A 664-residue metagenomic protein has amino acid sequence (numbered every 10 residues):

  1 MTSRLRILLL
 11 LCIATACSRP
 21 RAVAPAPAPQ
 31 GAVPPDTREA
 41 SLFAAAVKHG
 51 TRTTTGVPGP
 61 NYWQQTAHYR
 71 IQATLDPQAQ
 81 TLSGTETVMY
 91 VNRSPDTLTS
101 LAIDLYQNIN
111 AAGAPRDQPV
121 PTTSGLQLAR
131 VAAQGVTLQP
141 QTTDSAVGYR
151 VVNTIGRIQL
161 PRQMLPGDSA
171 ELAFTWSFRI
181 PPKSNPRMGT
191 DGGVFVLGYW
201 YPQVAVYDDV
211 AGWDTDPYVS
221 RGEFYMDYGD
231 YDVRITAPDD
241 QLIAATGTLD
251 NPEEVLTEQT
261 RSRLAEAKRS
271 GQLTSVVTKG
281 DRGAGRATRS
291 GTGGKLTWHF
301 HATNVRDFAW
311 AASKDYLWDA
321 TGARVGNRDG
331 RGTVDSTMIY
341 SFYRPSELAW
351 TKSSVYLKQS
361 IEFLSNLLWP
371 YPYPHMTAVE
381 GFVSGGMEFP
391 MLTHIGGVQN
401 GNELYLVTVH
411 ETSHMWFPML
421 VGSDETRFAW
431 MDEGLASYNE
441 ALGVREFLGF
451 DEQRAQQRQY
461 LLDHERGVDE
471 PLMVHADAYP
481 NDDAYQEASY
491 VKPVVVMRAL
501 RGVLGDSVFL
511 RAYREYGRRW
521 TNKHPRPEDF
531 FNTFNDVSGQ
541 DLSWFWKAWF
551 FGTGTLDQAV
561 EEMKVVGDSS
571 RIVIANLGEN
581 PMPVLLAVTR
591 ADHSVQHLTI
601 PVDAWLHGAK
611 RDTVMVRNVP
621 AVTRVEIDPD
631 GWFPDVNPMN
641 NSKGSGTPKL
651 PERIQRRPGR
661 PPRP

Functional and structural regions predicted by a protein language model:
I13-A16: C-terminal motif of bacterial Sec signal peptides marking the signal peptidase cleavage site
P20-P27, P34-E39, F43-R52, T66 (+3 more regions): Hydrophobic alpha-helical and helix-loop surface patches within well-folded domains that function as non-catalytic
A28-A102: Early extracytoplasmic/domain-onset interaction patches
P35, A40, T81, V91 (+6 more regions): A surface-exposed beta-strand-loop module
L98-Q141, G198, T236-Q241, T589-I600: Solvent-exposed beta-hairpin/edge-strand motifs
G113-T122, S177-Y231, P252, Y316 (+2 more regions): Glycine/proline-rich low-complexity spacer/linker segments in large multi-domain proteins
V206-W213, G222-V409, E433, Y438: Hydrophobic helix-coil surface modules that form long, contiguous segments used for peptide/substrate interaction
A244-A245, T257, A311, L556 (+1 more regions): Beta-strand-rich binding/interaction modules
